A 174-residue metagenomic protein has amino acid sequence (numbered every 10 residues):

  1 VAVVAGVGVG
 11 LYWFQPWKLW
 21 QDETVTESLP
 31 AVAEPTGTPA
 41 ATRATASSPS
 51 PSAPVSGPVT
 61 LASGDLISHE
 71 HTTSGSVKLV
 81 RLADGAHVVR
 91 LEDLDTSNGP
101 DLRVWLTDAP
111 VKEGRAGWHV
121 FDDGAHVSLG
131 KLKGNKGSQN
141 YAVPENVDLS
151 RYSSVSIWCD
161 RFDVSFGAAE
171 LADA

Functional and structural regions predicted by a protein language model:
V1-V9: Hydrophobic membrane-insertion alpha-helices, especially the h-region of bacterial N-terminal signal peptides
V9-G85, F121-G124: Transition segment at domain starts
H87-D93: Short, well-ordered beta-strand segments enriched in hydrophobic/aromatic residues
S97-G99: Conserved, ordered domain cores of eukaryotic regulatory proteins
R103-W105: Beta-strand signatures of extracellular beta-sandwich domains
G114-V143: An anionic, turn-rich surface loop/hairpin at beta-sheet edges that serves as a generic interaction/coordination patch
P144-G167: Short, exposed beta-strand-loop hairpins at the edges of beta-sheets in extracellular/periplasmic proteins
E170-A174: Extracytoplasmic/periplasmic copper-protein system
